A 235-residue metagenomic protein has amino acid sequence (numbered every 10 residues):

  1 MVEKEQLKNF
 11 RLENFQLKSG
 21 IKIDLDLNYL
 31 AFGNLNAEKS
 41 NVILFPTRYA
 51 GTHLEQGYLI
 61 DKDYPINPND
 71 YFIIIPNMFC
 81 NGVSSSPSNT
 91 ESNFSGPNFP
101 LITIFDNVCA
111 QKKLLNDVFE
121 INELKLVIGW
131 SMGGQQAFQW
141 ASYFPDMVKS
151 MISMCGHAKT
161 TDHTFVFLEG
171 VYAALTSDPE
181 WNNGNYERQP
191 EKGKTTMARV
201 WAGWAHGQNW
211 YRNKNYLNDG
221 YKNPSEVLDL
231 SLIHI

Functional and structural regions predicted by a protein language model:
M1-V42: Catalytic-loop region of hydrolases
I23, E38, F119-N122, D146: Structured loop/turn residues at beta-strand edges in well-structured enzyme cores
L30-S92: N-terminal cap/lid subdomain of alpha/beta-hydrolase-fold enzymes
F94-F105: Catalytic nucleophile-loop/oxyanion-hole region of alpha/beta-hydrolase and closely related hydrolase-like folds
F105-K125: Conserved acidic catalytic loop of the alpha/beta-hydrolase fold
K125-L126, S131-D162: Conserved hydrolase catalytic core segment
S153-S231: Alpha/beta-hydrolase-fold enzymes
I233-I235: Conserved small/polar residues in nucleotide/adenosyl-binding loops
